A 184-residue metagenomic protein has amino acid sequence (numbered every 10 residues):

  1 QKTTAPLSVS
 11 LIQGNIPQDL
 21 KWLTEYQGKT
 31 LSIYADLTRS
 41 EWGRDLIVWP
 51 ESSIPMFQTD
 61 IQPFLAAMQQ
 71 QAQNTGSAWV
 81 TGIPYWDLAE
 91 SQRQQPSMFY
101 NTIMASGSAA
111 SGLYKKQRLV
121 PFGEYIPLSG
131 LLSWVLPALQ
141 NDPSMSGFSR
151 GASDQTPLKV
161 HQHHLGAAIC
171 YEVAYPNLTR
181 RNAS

Functional and structural regions predicted by a protein language model:
Q1-S184: Enzyme catalytic cores with a strong preference for nitrogen-chemistry domains
